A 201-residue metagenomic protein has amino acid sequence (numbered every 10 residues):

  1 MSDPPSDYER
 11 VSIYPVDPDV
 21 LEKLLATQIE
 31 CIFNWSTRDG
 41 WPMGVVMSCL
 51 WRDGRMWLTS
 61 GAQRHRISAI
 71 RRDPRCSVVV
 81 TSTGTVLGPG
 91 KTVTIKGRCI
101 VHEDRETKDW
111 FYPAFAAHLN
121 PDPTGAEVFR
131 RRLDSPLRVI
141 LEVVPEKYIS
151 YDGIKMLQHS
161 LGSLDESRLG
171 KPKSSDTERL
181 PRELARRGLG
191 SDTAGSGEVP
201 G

Functional and structural regions predicted by a protein language model:
S2-R10, W110-G201: C-terminal edge-of-domain segments
D3-I32: Short, basic/aromatic recognition patches
D7-E9, A62-D122, R138, R186 (+1 more regions): Short, structured beta-strand-loop surface elements
L21, I29, K91, L137-V139 (+1 more regions): A generic secondary-structure signal marking the coil-to-beta-strand transition
L24-L25, I70, F115, V143: A generic structural signal for nonpolar/aromatic side chains embedded in well-ordered alpha-helices
L25-A26, S68-R72, L133-D134: Alpha-helix boundary recognition
Q28-A62, S68-I70, S77-S82, G90-T94: Short beta-strand segments
M56-T59, I95, L141-V143, S150: Short hydrophobic-aromatic micro-motifs
